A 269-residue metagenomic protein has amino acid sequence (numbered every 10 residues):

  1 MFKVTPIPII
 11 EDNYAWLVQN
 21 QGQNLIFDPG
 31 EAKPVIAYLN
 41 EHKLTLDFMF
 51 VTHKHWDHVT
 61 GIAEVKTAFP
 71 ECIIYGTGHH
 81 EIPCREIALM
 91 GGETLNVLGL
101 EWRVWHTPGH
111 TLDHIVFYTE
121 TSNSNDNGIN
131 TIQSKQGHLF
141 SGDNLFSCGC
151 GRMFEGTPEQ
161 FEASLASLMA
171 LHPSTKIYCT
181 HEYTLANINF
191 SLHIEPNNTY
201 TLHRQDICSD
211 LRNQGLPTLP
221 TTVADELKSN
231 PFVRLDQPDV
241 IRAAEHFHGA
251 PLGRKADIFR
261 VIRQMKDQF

Functional and structural regions predicted by a protein language model:
M1-L44, F117-T119, N123-D126, N130-S141: Conserved beta-strand hairpin/beta-sheet module of binuclear metal-dependent hydrolase folds, prominently
P6-I7, H106-P108: Short Gly/Pro-enriched turn/cap motifs at secondary-structure boundaries
I7-P8, V18, G92-G99, H181: Short acidic-hydrophobic surface loop/beta-edge motif
V18, D28, H53, V65 (+6 more regions): Divalent metal-coordination and catalytic microenvironments
N24, E31-H106, E120-N123, G137 (+2 more regions): Active-site HxH/HxHxD metal-binding segment of metal-dependent hydrolases
P29-E31, K54, H79-H80, H110-T111 (+4 more regions): Active-site metal-binding loops of divalent metal-dependent hydrolases
G149-T175: Active-site-adjacent loop/tail segments of enzyme domains
A166-K176, L185-F269: Accessory terminal helices/loops
